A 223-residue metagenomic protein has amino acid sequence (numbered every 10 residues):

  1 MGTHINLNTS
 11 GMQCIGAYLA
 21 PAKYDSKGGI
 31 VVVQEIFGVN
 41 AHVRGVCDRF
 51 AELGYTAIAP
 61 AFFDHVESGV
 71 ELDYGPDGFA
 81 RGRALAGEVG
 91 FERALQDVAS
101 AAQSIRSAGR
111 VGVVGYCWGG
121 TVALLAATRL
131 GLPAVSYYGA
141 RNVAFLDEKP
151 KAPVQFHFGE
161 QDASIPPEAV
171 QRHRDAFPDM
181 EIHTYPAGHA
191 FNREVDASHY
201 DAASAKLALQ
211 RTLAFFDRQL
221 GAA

Functional and structural regions predicted by a protein language model:
M1-A223: N-terminal cap/leader regions of alpha/beta-hydrolase-fold enzymes, predominantly small-molecule hydrolases
